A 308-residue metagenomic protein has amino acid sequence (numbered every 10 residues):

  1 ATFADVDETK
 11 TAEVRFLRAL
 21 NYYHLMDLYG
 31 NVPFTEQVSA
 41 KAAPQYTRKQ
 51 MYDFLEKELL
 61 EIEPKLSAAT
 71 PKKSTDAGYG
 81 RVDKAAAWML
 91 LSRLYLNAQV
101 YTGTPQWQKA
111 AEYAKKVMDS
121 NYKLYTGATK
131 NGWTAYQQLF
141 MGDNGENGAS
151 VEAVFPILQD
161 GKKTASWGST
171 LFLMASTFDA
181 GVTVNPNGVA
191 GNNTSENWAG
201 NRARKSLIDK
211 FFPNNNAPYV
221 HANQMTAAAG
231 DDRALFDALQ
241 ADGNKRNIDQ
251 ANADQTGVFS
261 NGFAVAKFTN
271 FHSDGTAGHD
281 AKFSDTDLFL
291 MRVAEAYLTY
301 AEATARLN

Functional and structural regions predicted by a protein language model:
A1-Y29, A42-D53, L59-S74, F263 (+3 more regions): Conserved, well-structured interaction surfaces
M26-T35, Y52-D76, G80-R202, N308: Aromatic-residue-lined binding/catalytic grooves and analogous aromatic/hydrophobic interfacial grooves in multimeric
V38-A40: Short, histidine-centered active-site or binding-site loop motifs used for metal coordination, general acid-base
Y125-Y297, T304-R306: Elongated scaffold/linker segments in the mid-to-C-terminal portions of large proteins
